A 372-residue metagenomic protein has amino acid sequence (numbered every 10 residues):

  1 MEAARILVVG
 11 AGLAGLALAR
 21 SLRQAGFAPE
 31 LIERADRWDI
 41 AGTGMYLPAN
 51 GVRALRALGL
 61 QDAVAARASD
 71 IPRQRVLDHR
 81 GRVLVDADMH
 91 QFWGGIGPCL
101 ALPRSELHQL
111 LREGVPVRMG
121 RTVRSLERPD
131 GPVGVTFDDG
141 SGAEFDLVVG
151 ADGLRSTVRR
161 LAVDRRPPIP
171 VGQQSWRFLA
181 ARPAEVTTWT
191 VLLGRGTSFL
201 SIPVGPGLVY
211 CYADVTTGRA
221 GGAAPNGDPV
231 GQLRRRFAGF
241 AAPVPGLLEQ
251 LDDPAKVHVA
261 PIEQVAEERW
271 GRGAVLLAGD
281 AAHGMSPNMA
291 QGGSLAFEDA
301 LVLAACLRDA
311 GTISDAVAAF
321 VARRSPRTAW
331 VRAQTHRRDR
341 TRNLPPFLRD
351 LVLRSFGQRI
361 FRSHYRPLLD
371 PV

Functional and structural regions predicted by a protein language model:
M1-I6, P48-L179, G218-R234, E263 (+1 more regions): Conserved N-terminal helical subregion
E2-A4, A66, G246, M289-A290 (+1 more regions): C-terminal helical "tail/cap" subdomain of flavin- and related membrane-associated enzymes
V8-A35, V149-G150, W176, L233 (+1 more regions): Conserved mid-domain beta->alpha element of the FAD-binding
F27, L60, A242: Short phosphate-binding/catalytic loops that engage adenosine nucleotides
V117, G131-V133, L192-L193, A238 (+1 more regions): Short gly/ser/thr-rich secondary-structure transition/capping motifs
S156, S175-R177, T197-L200, A282-H283: Histidine-centered metal-chelating micro-motifs
W189-G221, F237-F240: Active-site substrate-recognition segment that forms the wall of the catalytic cavity or substrate channel
A223-K256: Flavin-binding catalytic cores
